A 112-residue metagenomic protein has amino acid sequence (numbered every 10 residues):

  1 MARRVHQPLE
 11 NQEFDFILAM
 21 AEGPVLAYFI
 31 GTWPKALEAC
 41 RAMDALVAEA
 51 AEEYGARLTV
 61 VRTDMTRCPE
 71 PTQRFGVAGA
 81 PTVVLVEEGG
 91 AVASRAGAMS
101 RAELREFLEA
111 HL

Functional and structural regions predicted by a protein language model:
M1-I17: N-terminal "domain-start" segment that seeds a small globular fold
E10, D64-T66: Conserved acidic residues
M20-K35: Short active-site neighborhood of thiol/selenol oxidoreductases, capturing the structured segment around
G23-L26, P69, F75-V84: Structural micro-motif
G31, M65, E88: Active-site loop/turn elements of alpha/beta-hydrolase fold enzymes, especially the short glycine-/histidine-rich
L37-E53: Typically the conserved alpha-helix immediately C-terminal to a functionally engaged Cys/Sec in thioredoxin-like
G79, V84-L112: Non-catalytic, surface beta->alpha helical segment in thiol-disulfide oxidoreductase systems
